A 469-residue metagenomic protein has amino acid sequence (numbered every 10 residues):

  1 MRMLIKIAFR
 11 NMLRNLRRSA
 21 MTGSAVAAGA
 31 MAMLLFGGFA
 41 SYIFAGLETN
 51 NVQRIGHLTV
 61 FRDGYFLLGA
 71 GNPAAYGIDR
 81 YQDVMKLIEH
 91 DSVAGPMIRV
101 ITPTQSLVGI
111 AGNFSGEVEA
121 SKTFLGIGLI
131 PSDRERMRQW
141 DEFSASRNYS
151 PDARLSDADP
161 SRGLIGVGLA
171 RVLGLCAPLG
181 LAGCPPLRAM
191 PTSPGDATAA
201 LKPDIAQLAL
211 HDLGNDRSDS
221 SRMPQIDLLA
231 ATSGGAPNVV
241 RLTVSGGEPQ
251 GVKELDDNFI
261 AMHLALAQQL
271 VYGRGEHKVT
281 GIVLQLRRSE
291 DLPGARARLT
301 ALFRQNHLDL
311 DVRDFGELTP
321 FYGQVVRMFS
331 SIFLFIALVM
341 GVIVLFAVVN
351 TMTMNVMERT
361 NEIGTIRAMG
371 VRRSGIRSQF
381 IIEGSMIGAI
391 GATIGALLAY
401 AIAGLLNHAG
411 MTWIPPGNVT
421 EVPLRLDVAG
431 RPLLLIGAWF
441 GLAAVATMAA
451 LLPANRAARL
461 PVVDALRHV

Functional and structural regions predicted by a protein language model:
M1-L34, A45-T49: N-terminal Sec/SRP start-transfer signal
L16-A40, R327-E362, S385-I394, A444-M448: Hydrophobic alpha-helical transmembrane segments of multi-pass inner-membrane transport and secretion
M31-T59, F66: Alpha-helical transmembrane segments
I43, E254, R288-L345, N355-M357 (+1 more regions): Peri-transmembrane interface segments
I43, M328, I394-G437, L451 (+1 more regions): Short helix-loop junctions at transmembrane helix boundaries
L68, A75-A261, A265-E276: A structural signal for hydrophobic secondary-structure junctions, strongest on transmembrane helix-loop-helix units
R431-V469: C-terminal membrane-exit region of the final transmembrane helix in multipass inner-membrane proteins
